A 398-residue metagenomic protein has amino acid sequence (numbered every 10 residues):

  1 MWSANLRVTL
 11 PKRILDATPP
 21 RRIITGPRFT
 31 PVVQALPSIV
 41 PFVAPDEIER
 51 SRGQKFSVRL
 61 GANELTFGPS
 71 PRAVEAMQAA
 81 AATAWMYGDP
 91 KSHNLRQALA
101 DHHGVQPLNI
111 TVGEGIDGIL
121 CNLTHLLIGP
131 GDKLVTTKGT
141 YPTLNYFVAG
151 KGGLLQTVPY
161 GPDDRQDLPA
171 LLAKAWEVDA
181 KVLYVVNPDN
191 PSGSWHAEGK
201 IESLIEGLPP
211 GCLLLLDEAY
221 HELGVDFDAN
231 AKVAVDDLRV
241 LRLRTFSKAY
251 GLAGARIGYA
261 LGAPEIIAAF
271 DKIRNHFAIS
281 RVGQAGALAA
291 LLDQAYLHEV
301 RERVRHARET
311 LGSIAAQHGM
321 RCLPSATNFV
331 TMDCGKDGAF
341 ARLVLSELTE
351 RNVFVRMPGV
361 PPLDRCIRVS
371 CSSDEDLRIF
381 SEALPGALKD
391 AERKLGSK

Functional and structural regions predicted by a protein language model:
W2, L6-L10, A17, L343-R351 (+2 more regions): PLP-dependent enzyme catalytic core of the Aspartate aminotransferase-like
R21-D117, N122, A391: N-terminal small-domain helix-loop-helix segment of the aminotransferase-like
S70, K91, R239-L323: PLP-dependent aminotransferase class I/II
Q106-I110, P130-K133, G211, E218 (+2 more regions): Short acidic capping loops at alpha-helix termini that bridge into adjacent secondary structure
L108, R242, H318-R321, N352-P358: A short linear hydrophobic-aromatic micro-motif
L126-V185: PLP-dependent aminotransferase-like
A149, Q166-D179, P191-L214, E218-L252: Active-site pre-lysine segment of PLP-dependent enzymes
V304-R305, Q317-R351, I367, C371: Conserved PLP-binding catalytic core of the aspartate aminotransferase-like
